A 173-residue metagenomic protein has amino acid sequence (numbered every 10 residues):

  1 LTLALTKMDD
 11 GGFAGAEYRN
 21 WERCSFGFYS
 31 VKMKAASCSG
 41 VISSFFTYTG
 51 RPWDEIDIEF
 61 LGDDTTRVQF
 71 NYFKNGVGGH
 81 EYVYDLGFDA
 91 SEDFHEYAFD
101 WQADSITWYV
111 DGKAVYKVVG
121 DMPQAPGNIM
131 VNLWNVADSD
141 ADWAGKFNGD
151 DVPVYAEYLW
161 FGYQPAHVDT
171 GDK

Functional and structural regions predicted by a protein language model:
L1-K173: GH16 jelly-roll
